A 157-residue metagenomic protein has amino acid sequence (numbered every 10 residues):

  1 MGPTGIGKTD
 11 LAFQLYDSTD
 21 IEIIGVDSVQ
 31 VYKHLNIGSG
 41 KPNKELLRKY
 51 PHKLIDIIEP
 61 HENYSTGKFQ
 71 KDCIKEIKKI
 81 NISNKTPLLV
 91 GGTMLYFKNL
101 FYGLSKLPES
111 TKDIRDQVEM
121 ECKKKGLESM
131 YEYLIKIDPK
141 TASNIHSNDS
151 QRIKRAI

Functional and structural regions predicted by a protein language model:
M1-I157: Phosphate/pyrophosphate-binding catalytic cores of soluble transferases and nucleic-acid-acting enzymes
